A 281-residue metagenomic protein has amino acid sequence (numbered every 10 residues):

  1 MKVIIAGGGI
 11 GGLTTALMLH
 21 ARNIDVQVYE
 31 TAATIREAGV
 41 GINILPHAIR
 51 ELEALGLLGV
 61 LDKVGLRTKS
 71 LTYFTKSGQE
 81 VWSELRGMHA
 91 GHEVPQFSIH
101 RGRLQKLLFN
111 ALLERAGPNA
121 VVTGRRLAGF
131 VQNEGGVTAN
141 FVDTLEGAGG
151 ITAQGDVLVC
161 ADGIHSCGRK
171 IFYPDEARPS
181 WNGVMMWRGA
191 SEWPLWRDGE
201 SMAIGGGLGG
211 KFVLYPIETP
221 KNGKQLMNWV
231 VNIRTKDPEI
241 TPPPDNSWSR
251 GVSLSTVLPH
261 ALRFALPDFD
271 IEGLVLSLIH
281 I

Functional and structural regions predicted by a protein language model:
M1-I281: FAD-dependent flavoprotein oxygenase/oxidase catalytic domain
